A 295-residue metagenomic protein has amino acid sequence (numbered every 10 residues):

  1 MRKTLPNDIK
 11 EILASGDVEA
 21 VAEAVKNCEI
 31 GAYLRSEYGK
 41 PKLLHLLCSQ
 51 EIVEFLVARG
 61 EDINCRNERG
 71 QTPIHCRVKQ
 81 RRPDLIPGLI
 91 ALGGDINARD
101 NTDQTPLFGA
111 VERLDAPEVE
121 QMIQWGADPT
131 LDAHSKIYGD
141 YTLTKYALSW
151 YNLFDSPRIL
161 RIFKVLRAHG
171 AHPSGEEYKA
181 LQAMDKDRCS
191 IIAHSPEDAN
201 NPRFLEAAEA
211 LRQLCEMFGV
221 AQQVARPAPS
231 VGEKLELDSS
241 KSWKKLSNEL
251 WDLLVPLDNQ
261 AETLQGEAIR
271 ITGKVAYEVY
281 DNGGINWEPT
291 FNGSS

Functional and structural regions predicted by a protein language model:
R2-I9, Y33-L46, R66-P73, R99-P106 (+2 more regions): Ankyrin-repeat boundary/"N-cap" motif
R2-Y33: N-terminal alpha-helical scaffold/docking segments in eukaryotic complex subunits
E11-G16, H45-Q50, C76-R82, G109-D115 (+1 more regions): Ankyrin repeat A-helix N-terminal signature
V18-A22, P41, E54: Short amphipathic alpha-helical segments
A20, E51-I52, D84-L85, P117-E118 (+1 more regions): Conserved ankyrin/ankyrin-like repeat signature
E23-I30, E54-D62, P87-D95, E120-P129 (+1 more regions): Ankyrin repeat domain, specifically the short helix-to-loop turn at the C-terminus of the second helix of each repeat
E61-L114: A generic tandem-repeat structural signature
E118, T130-S295: Ankyrin repeat (ANK) tandem arrays and their immediately adjacent linkers/low-complexity segments
